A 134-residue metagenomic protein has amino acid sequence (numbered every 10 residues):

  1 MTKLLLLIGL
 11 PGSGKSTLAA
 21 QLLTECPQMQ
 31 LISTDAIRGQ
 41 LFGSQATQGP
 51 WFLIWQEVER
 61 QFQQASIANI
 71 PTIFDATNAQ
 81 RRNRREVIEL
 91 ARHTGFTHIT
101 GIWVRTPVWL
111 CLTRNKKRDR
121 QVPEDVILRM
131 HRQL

Functional and structural regions predicted by a protein language model:
M1-I8, S13-S16, Q21, E25 (+3 more regions): Conserved GTP-binding G-domain of TRAFAC-class P-loop NTPases and closely related GTPase folds
S13-I70, R82, L112: Conserved substrate/cofactor phosphate-moiety recognition/catalytic segment in nucleotide-dependent phosphotransferases
L31, I99-G101: Conserved beta-strand scaffold positions in the cores of enzyme catalytic domains, especially in NTP/NDP-utilizing
Q48-W55, T77, R120, E124-I127: Flexible, glycine- and charge-enriched loops at secondary-structure boundaries
Q61, V87-E89: Aromatic/hydrophobic pocket-lining residues that form π-stacking "cages" and hydrophobic walls in ligand
I67-I73, T94-F96: Short, surface-exposed connector motifs at secondary-structure boundaries
T72-A76, G101: Short catalytic-loop micro-motif centered on adjacent basic/acidic residues
D75-V87: Acidic, metal-coordinating catalytic cores used for nucleic-acid/nucleotide bond scission and strand-transfer chemistry
